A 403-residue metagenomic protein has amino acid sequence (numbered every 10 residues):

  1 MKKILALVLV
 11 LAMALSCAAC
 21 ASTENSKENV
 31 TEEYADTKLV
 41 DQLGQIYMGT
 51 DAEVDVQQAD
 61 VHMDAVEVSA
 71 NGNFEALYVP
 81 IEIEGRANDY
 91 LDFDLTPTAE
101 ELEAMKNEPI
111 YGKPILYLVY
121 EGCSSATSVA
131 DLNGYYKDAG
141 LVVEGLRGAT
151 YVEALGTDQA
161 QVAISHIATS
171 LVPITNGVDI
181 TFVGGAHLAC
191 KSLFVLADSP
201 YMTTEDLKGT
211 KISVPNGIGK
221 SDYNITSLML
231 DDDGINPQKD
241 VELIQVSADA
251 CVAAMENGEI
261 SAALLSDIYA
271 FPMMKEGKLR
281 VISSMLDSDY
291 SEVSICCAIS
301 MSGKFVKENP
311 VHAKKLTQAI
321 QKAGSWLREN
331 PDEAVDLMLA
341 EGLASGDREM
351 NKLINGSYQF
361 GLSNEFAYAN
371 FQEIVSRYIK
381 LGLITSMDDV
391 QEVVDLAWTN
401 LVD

Functional and structural regions predicted by a protein language model:
M1-L9: Positively charged n-region of N-terminal signal peptides that target proteins for export
L15-A19: C-terminal motif of bacterial Sec signal peptides marking the signal peptidase cleavage site
A21-T23: Bacterial signal peptide processing site
E33-Y34, L39-Q245, S261-D267, K278-M285 (+1 more regions): Short, glycine-/small- and polar/acidic-enriched structural segments that line small-molecule recognition paths
D138, L286-E292, Y358-Y368: Short, solvent-exposed loop/beta-turn-alpha elements that line the ligand-binding surface or hinge of extracytoplasmic
I167-A168, I244, D249-A340: Pocket-lining segment of extracytoplasmic ligand-binding domains
K307-T385: Secondary-structure end/capping motifs
V375-D403: C-terminal solvent-exposed extensions
